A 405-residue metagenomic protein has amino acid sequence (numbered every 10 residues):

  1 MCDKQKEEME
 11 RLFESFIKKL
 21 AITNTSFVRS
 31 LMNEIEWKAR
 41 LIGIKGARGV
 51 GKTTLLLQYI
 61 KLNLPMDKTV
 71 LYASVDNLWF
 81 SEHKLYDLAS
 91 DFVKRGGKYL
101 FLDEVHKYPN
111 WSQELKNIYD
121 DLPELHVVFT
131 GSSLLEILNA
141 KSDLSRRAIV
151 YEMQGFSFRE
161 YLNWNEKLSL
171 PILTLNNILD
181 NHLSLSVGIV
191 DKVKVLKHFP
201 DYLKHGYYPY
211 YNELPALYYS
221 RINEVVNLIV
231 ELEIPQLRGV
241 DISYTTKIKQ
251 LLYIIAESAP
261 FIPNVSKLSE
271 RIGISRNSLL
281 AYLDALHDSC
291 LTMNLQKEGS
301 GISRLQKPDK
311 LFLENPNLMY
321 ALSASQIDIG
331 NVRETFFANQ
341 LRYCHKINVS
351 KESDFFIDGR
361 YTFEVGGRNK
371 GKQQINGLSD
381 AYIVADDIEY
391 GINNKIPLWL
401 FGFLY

Functional and structural regions predicted by a protein language model:
C2-D3, Y207-S353: Accessory nucleic acid-recognition modules appended to NTPase machines
C2-R11, S15-K19, L138-I248, L252: Interdomain motor-coupling "hinge/lid" segment immediately C-terminal to the ATP-binding subdomain of NTP-driven enzymes
K18-W37: Pre-Walker A adenine-sensing motif
I44: Hydrophobic anchor at the beta1->P-loop junction of P-loop NTPases
K52-T53: Conserved lysine of the Walker
D67-Y99: Short glycine-rich substrate-engagement loop in P-loop NTPases that contacts/grips substrate
F101, H126-S132, E152: Structural recognition of the conserved hydrophobic beta-strand(s) that form the central parallel beta-sheet of P-loop
F337, L341, F355-G371: Conserved catalytic cores of phosphodiester-cleaving nucleases, focusing on short active-site segments
